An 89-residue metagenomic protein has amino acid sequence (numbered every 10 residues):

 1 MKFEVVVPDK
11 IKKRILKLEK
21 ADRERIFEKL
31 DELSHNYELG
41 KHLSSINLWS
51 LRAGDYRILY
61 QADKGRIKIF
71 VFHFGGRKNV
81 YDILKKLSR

Functional and structural regions predicted by a protein language model:
M1-F27: Arg/Lys-rich, positively charged N-terminal/basic patches that mediate binding to nucleic acids
M1-V6, A53, Q61-R89: Enriched for short, Lys/Arg-rich terminal
K10, E38, N79: Residue-level recognition of oxygen-bearing side chains
I11, L59-Y60: GIY-YIG nuclease signature motif recognition
K20, D31-H35, R89: Short, intrinsically disordered, mixed-charge
F27-R52: A short, surface-exposed loop/turn module that caps and links secondary-structure elements
